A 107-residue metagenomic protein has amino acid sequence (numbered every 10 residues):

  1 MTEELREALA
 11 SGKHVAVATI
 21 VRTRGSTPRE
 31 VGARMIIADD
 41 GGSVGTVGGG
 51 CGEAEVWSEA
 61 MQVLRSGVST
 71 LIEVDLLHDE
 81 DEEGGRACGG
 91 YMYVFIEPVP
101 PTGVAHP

Functional and structural regions predicted by a protein language model:
M1-P107: Segments forming oxygen-rich coordination pockets for charged ligands
